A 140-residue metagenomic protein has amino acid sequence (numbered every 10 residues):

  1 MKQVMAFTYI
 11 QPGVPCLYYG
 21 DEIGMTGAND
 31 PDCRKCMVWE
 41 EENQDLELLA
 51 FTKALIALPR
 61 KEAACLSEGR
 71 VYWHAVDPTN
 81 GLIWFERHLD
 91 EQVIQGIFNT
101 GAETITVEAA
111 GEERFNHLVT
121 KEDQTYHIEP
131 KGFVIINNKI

Functional and structural regions predicted by a protein language model:
M1-K2, K131: Charged, low-complexity, helix/coiled-coil-prone segments
K2-Q3, F7, G13, Y18-Y19 (+3 more regions): Glycan-recognition and catalytic regions of carbohydrate-active enzymes
A28-D30, V107-A109, H127: Short conserved micro-motifs at the rims of enzyme active sites and ligand-binding pockets
E40, H88, E108-A110, E129 (+1 more regions): A structural detector for beta-sheet-dominated domains
Q95, I105-V107, I136: Short acidic, gly/pro-rich beta-turn/loop elements at beta-sheet edges and active-site/ligand-binding grooves
T100-E112: Surface-exposed beta-strand/loop patches in extracellular or lumenal glycoproteins
A110-K121: Solvent-exposed beta-hairpin/edge-strand motifs
D123-I140: C-terminal beta-strand-rich structural cap/linker in extracellular carbohydrate-active enzymes
